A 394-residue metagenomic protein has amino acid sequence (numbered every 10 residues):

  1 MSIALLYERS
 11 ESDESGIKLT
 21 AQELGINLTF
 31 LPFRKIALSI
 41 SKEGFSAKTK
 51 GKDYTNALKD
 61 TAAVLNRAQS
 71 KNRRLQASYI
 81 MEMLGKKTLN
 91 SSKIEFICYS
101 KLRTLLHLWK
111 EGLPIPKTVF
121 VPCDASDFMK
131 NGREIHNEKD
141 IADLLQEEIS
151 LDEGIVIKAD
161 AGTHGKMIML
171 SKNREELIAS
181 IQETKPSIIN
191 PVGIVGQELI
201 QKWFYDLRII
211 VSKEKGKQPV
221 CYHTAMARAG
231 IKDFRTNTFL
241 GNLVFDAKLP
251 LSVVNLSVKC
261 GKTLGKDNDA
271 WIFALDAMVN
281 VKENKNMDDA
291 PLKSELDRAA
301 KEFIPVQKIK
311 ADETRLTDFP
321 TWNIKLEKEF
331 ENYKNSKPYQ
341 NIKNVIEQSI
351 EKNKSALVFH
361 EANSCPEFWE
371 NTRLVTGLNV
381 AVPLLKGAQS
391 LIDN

Functional and structural regions predicted by a protein language model:
M1-A4: Extreme N-terminal starter segment of soluble prokaryotic enzymes
Y7, E82-G85, K93-I194: Active-site nucleotide/adenylate-binding loops and adjacent lid/helix of ATP-dependent enzymes
Y7-N131: Conserved N-proximal alpha/beta basic substrate-recognition cap immediately N-terminal to, or forming the N-lobe
Q69-K71, D160-G162, C365: Short glycine-rich anion-binding loops that position phosphate/pyrophosphate groups of nucleotides and phosphorylated
I155, C221, V358-H360: Protein kinase-like catalytic core scaffold
K172-T263, K285-E331, E347, N363-A388: ATP-dependent carboxylate/phosphate-activation module, predominantly the ATP-grasp catalytic core and closely related
G196-E198, L207, N268-E283, Q340-Q348: A short glycine-rich, hydrophobically flanked beta-strand micro-motif that places a catalytic Asp/Glu for divalent metal
N280, L357, C365-F368: Activation segment
